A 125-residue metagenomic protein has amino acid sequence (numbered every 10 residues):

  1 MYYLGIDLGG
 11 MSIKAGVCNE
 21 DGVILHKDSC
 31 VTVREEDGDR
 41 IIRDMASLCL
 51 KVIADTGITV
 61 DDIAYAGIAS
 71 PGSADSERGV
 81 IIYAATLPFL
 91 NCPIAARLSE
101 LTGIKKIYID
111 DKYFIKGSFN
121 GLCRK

Functional and structural regions predicted by a protein language model:
Y2-S47, V80-Y83: Short glycine-rich, Thr/Ser-proximal phosphate-binding strand/loop in the N-terminal lobe of ATP-dependent enzymes
Y3-D7, D62-G67: Short glycine-aspartate micro-motif
L8, P71-G72: Glycine-rich His-Gly loop
I13, A69-S70: Short loop/turn microsegments at loop-to-beta-strand junctions
R34, G72-A74: Feature marks short, surface-exposed loop/turn motifs that line or immediately flank catalytic pockets and channel
G38-A46, A64-Y65, D75-K125: Glycine-rich phosphate-binding loop and adjoining helix at the ATP-binding site of ATP-dependent phosphoryl-transfer
D44-V60: Conserved active-site "lid/cap" helical segment
